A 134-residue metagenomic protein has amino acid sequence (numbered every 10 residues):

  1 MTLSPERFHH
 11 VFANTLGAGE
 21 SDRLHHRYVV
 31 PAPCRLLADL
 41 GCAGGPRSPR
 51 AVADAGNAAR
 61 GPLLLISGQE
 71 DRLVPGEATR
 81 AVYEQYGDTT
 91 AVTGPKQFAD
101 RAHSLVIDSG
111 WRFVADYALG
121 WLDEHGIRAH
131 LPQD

Functional and structural regions predicted by a protein language model:
M1-P31, R35-L40: Helix-rich cap/lid subdomain of alpha/beta-hydrolase
R7, R23, A81, F113 (+1 more regions): Alpha-helical elements of Rossmann-like donor-binding domains used by nucleotide-donor carbohydrate transfer enzymes
G41-P49: Short gly/ser/thr-rich secondary-structure transition/capping motifs
P49-R60: The feature captures the conserved acid-bearing segment of alpha/beta-hydrolase catalytic domains
A59, L65-S67, D71: Short beta-strand/loop motif that positions the catalytic acidic residue of the alpha/beta-hydrolase fold
R72-A81: Conserved alpha/beta-hydrolase "acid-adjacent" motif
A81-V82, D88: Mid/C-terminal beta-alpha module of Rossmann-like enzyme folds, strongest in SDR-family dehydrogenases/epimerases
T89-D134: Catalytic active-site module of serine/aspartate enzymes centered on a nucleophile-bearing elbow/loop
